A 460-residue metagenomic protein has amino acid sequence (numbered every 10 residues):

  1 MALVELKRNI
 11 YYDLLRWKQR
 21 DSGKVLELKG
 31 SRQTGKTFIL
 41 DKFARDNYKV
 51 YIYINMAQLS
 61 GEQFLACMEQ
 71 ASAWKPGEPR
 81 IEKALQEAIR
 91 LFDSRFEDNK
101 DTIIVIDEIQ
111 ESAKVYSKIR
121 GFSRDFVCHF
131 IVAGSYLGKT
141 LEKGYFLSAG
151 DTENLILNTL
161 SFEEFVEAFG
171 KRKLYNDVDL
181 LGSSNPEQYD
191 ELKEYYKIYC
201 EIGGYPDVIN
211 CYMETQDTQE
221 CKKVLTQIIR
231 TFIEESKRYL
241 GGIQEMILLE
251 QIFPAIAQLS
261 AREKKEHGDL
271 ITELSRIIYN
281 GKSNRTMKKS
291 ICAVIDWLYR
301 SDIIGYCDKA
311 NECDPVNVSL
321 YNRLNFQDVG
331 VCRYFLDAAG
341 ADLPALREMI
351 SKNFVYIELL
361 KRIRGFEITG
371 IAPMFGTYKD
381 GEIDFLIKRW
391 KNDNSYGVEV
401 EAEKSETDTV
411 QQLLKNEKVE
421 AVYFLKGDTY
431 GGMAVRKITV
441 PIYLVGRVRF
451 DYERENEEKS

Functional and structural regions predicted by a protein language model:
M1-R20: N-terminal pre-Walker A segment at the start of P-loop NTPase domains
L28: Hydrophobic anchor at the beta1->P-loop junction of P-loop NTPases
K36: Conserved lysine of the Walker
I39, F43: Hydrophobic positions on the alpha1 helix immediately C-terminal to the Walker A/P-loop
R124-Y145: Sensor-1/coupling segment of RecA-like P-loop NTPase cores
F130, L359, I383-E406: Conserved catalytic cores of phosphodiester-cleaving nucleases, focusing on short active-site segments
E142-R262: Interdomain motor-coupling "hinge/lid" segment immediately C-terminal to the ATP-binding subdomain of NTP-driven enzymes
E214-I383, I387-K391: Accessory nucleic acid-recognition modules appended to NTPase machines
